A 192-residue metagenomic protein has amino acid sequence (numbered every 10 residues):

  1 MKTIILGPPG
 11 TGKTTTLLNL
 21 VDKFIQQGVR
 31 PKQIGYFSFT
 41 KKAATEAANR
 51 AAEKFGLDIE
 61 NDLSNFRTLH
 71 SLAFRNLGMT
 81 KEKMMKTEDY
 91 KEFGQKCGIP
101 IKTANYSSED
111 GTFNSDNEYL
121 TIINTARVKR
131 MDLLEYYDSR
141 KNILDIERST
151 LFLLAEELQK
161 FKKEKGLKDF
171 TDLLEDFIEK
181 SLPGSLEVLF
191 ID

Functional and structural regions predicted by a protein language model:
M1-E82: P-loop NTPase Walker
M1-I5, T15-T16, Q33, N105-F190: Accessory N-terminal region flanking or inserted into the helicase ATPase core in nucleic-acid motor proteins
G28, G56, G98-P100, G111 (+1 more regions): Short, flexible coil/linker elements and helix-boundary hinge sites characteristic of intrinsically disordered
A43, D89, D169: Soluble or luminal CAZymes and related metallo-dependent hydrolases
R50, K54, L72-N76, E92-P100 (+4 more regions): Residues that form generic nucleotide/phosphate-binding pockets
I59-D62, T68, T87-G94, E147-F152 (+1 more regions): SF2 helicase/translocase NTPase motor core, specifically the RecA-like lobe 1 inter-motif segment between Walker
N76, E88, D172: Solvent-exposed, flexible loop/coil residues
K86-D110: Conserved phosphoryl-transfer catalytic core
